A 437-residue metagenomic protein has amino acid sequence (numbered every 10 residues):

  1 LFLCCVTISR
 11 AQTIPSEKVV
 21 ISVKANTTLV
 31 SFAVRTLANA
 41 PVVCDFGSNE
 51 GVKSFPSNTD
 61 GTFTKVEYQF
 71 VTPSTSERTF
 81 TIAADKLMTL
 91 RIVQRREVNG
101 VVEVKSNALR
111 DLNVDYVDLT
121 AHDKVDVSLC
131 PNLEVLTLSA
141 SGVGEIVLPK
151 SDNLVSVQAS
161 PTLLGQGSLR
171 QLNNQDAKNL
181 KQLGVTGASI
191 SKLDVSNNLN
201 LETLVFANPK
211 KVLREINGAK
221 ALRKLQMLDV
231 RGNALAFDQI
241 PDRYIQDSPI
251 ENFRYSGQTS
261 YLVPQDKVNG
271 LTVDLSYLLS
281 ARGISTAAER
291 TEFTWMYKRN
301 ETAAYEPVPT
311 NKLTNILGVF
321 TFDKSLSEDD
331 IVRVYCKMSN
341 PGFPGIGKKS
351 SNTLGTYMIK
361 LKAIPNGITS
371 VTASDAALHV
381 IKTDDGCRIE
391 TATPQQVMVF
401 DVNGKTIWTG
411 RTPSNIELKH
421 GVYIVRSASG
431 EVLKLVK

Functional and structural regions predicted by a protein language model:
L1-V6: Bacterial N-terminal signal peptides
I8-D118, D123-P131, A140, D152 (+2 more regions): N-terminal capping/linker segments that flank leucine-rich repeat
S76, T412-S414, K419-I424: A glycine-anchored, Pro-Gly-centered beta-turn/N-cap motif
K86, I92-E97, A108, N113-H122 (+10 more regions): Concave beta-strand-loop units of leucine-rich repeat
L361-G386: Residue-level detector of functionally pivotal "anchor" positions at catalytic/ligand-binding pockets or at interdomain
V399-I407, Y423: Short, glycine-anchored, charge-dense loop/turn motifs used at functional sites
H420-K437: C-terminal tail/sorting-segment detector
